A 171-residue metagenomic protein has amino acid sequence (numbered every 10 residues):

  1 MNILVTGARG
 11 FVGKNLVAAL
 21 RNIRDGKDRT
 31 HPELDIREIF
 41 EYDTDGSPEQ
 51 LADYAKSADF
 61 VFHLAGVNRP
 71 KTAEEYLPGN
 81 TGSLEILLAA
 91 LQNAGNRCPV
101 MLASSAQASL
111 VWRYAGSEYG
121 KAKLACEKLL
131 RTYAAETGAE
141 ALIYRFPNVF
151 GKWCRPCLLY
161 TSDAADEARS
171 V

Functional and structural regions predicted by a protein language model:
I3-N22: N-terminal Rossmann NAD(P)H-binding glycine-rich loop of SDR-like oxidoreductase domains
T6, F60-L64, L102: Rossmann-fold scaffold of SDR-type NAD(P)-dependent oxidoreductases
D28-Q50: Adenosine-cofactor binding site in Rossmann-like domains, unifying the SAM/SAH pocket of S-adenosylmethionine-dependent
D45-T81, Q107-Y114: NAD(P)H-binding glycine-rich loop region in Rossmannoid oxidoreductase-like domains and their noncatalytic homologs
E85-L124, A141-L142: Conserved Rossmann-fold NAD(P)-dependent oxidoreductase catalytic core, especially the SDR/UDP-sugar
R131-W153: Conserved beta-loop-beta element that borders a ligand/cofactor-binding pocket
G151-S162: Glycine/proline-rich active-site loop of Rossmann-fold NAD(P)-dependent oxidoreductases
Y160-V171: Single conserved hydrophobic/aromatic residue that forms the stacking wall/gate of nucleotide- or nucleobase-binding
